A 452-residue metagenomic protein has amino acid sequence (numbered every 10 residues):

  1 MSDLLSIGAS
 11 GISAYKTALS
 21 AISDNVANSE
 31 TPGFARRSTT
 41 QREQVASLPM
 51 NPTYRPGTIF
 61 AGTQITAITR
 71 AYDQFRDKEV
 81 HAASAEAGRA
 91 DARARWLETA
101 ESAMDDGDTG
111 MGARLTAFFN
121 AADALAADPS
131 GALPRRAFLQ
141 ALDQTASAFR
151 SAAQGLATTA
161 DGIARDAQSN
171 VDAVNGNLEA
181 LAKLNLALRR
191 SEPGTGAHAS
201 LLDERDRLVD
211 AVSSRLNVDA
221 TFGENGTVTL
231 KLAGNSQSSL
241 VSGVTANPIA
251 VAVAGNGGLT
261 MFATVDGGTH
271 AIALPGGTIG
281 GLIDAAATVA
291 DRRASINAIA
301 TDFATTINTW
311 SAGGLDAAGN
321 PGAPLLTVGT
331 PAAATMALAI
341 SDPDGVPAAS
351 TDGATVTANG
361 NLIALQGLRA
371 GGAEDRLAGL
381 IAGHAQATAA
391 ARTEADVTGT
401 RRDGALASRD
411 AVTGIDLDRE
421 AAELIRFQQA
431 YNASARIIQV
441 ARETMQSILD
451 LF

Functional and structural regions predicted by a protein language model:
M1-F452: S/T-rich, low-complexity, solvent-exposed segments of bacterial secretion/appendage proteins
